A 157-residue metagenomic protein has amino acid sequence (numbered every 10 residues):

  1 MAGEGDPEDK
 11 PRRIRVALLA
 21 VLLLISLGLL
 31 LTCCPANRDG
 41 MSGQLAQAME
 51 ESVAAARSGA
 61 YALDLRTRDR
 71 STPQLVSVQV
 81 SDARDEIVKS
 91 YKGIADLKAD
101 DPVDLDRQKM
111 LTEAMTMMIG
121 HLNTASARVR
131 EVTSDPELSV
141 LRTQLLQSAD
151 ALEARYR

Functional and structural regions predicted by a protein language model:
M1-I14, I25: Terminal targeting segments of Actinobacterial cell-envelope proteins
G3-E4, V16, A36, Q44 (+1 more regions): Short N-terminal segments
G5-E8, L31, D135, S148: Helix-centric, low-specificity signal for extended rod-like, repetitive segments
P7-K10, R38, S42, D104: Membrane-interfacial loop-to-transmembrane-helix junctions in polytopic alpha-helical membrane proteins
R15-T32: Hydrophobic membrane-insertion alpha-helices, especially the h-region of bacterial N-terminal signal peptides
L29-A48: C-terminal region of N-terminal signal peptides and the immediate post-cleavage residues of exported proteins
Q44-S126, S139-R155: Alpha-helical segments in soluble extracytoplasmic regions
S71, R130-D135: Charged, low-complexity interaction regions
